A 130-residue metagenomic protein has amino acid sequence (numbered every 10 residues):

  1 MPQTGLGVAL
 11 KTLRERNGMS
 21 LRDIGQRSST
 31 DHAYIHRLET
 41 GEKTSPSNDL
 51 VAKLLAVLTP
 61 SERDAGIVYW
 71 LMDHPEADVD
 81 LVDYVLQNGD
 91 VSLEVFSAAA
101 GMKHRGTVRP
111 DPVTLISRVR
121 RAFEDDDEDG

Functional and structural regions predicted by a protein language model:
M1-R16, V113: A short, Lys/Arg-rich alpha-helix, primarily the initiator
L10, I24-G25, I35-L38: Conserved hydrophobic/aromatic packing and binding residues within compact polymer-binding modules
L10, L21, H32, V51: Helix-turn-helix DNA-binding elements, focusing on the entry/boundary residues of the two helices that contact DNA
R14, G25, L55: The alpha-helix within a helix-turn-helix
S29-S45, K53: Recognition helix of helix-turn-helix/homeodomain-like DNA-binding domains that insert into the DNA major groove
P46-I67: DNA major-groove recognition helix of helix-turn-helix/homeodomain DNA-binding modules
G66-G101: Short, charged recognition helix plus adjacent turn of helix-turn-helix-like nucleic-acid-binding domains
